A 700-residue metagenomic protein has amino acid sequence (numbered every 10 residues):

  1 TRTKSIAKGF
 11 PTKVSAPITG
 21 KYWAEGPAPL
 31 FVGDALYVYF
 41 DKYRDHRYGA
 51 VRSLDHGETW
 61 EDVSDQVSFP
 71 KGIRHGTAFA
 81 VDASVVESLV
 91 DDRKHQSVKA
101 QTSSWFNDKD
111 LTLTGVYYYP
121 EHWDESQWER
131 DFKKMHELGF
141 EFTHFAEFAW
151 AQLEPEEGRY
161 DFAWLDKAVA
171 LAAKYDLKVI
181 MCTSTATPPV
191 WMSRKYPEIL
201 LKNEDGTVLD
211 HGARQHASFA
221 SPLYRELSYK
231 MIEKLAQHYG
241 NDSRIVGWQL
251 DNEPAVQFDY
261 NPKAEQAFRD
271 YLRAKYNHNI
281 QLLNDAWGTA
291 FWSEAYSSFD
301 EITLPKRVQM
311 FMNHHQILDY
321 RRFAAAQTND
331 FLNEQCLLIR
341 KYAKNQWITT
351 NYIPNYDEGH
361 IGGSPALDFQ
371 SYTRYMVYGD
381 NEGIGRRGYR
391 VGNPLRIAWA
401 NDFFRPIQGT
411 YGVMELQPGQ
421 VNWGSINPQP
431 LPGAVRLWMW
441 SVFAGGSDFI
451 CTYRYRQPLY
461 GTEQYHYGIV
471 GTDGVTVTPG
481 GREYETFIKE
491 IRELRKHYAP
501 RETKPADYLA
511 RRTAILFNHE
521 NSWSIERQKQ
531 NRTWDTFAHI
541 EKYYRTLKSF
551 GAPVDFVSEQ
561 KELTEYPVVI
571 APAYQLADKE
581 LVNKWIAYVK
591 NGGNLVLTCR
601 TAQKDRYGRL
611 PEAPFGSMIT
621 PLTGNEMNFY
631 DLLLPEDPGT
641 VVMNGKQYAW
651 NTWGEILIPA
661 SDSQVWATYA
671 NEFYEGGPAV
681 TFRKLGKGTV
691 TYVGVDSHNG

Functional and structural regions predicted by a protein language model:
T1-K99: Carbohydrate-active catalytic/glycan-binding domains of CAZyme proteins, especially the secreted or lumenal ectodomains
A80-E87, D92-F142, P155, A170-K174 (+2 more regions): N-terminal carbohydrate-binding accessory modules
L113-D124, A146-A163, D210-Y229, D251-F258 (+6 more regions): The substrate-binding groove and active-site-proximal loops of carbohydrate-active enzymes, especially glycoside
V116, M135, T143, A172 (+10 more regions): Conserved, mostly hydrophobic/aromatic
H122-E137, S228-K234, Y352-G363, L431-M439: Short, acidic/polar
E129-L209, E233-A236, E334-Y342, Q575-L576: Aromatic-lined substrate-binding rim segments of carbohydrate-active enzymes
L209-W399: Polysaccharide-binding and catalytic clefts of secreted carbohydrate-active enzymes
F299-I302, Y375-M376, I384-G700: Carbohydrate-binding surfaces of carbohydrate-active enzymes
